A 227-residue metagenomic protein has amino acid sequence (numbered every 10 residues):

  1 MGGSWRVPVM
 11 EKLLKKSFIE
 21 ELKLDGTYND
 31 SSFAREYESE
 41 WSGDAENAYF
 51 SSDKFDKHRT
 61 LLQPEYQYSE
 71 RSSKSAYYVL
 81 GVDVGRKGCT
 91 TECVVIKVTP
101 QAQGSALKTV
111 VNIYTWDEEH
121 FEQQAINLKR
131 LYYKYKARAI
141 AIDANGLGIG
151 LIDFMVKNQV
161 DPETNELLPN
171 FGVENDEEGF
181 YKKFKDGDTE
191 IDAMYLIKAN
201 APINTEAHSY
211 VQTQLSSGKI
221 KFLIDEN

Functional and structural regions predicted by a protein language model:
M1, I19-T27, R86, E92 (+1 more regions): Short, Φ-rich (hydrophobic/aromatic) sequence segments
M1-S4, A76-V79, E92, R138-A141 (+2 more regions): Beta-sheet entry/capping signal
G2-V82: ATPase catalytic-site recognition across NTP-hydrolyzing enzymes
D44, S73-A76, K87-T90, Y133-A137 (+1 more regions): Short, well-ordered loop/turn elements at secondary-structure boundaries
A45-Y49, C89, K219-L223: Proline-centered turn/helix-capping motifs that create local helix->coil transitions or kinks
S72-P100: Gly/Thr-rich phosphate-binding beta-strand-loop-beta motif of the actin/hexokinase/Hsp70
A102-N227: Mg2+-dependent endonuclease catalytic cores in nucleic-acid-processing enzymes, primarily RNase H-like
